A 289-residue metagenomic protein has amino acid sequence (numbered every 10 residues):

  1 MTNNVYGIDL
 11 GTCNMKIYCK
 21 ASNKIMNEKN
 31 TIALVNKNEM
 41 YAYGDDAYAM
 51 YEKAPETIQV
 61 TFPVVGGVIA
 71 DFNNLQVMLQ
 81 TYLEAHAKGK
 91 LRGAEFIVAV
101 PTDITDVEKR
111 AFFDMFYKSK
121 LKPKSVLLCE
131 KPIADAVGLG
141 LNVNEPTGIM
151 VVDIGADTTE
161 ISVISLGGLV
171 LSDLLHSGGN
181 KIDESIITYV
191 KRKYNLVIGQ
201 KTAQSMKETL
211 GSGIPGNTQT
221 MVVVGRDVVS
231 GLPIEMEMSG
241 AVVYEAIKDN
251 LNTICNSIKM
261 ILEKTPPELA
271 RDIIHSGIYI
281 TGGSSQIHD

Functional and structural regions predicted by a protein language model:
M1-I154, I164-I278, S285-D289: Nucleotide/phosphate-binding catalytic cleft detector across ATP-hydrolyzing and phosphate-transferring enzymes
